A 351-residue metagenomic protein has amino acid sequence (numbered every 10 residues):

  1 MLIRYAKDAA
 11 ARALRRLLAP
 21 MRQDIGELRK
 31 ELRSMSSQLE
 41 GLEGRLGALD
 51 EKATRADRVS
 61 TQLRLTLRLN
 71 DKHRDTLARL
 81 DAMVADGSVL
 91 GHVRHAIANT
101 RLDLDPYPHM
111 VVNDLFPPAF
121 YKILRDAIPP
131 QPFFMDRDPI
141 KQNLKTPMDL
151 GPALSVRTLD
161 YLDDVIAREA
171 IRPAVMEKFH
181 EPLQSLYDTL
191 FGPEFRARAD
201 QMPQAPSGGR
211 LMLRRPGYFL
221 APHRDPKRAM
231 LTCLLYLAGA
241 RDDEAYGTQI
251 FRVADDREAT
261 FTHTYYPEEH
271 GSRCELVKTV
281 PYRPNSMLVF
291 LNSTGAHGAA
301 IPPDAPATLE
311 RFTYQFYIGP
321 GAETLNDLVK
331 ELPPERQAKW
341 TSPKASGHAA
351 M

Functional and structural regions predicted by a protein language model:
L2-D149, K339-M351: N-terminal auxiliary "cap/dimerization" subdomain that precedes the catalytic jelly-roll/cupin core of mononuclear
I3-R45, G217, R224-A229, G239 (+1 more regions): Catalytic core of Fe(II)/2-oxoglutarate
L102, P106, M110-D114, Y161 (+4 more regions): Short, charged/polar micro-motifs that form catalytic or ligand-binding hotspots
V111-N113, R210, T232, V289 (+1 more regions): Short beta-strand segments
A119, I128-D136, K178-L190, E194 (+3 more regions): A generic secondary-structure signal for well-formed alpha-helical elements
P147-G209, L213, D225: Signature of the catalytic double-stranded beta-helix
